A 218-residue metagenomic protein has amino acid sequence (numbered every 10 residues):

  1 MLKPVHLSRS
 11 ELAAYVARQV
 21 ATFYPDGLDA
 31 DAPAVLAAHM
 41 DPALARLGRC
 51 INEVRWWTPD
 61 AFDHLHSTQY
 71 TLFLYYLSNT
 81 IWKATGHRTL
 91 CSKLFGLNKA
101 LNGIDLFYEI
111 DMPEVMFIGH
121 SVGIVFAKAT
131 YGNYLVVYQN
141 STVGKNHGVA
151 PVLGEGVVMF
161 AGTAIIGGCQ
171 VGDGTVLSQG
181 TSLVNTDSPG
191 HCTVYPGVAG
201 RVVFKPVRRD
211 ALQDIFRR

Functional and structural regions predicted by a protein language model:
M1-N102, R209-R218: Terminal amphipathic alpha-helical/low-complexity segments used for targeting or macromolecular assembly
F62-L65, M116-A127, L135-V143, G168-Q170 (+3 more regions): Short, surface-exposed, charge-dense and proline/glycine-enriched linear segments
Q69, K83-Y134, S141-V152, T163-A164: Left-handed beta-helix
F73, F117-I118, V158: N-terminal alpha-helical segment
N146, L153-R218: Glycine-rich hexapeptide-repeat left-handed beta-helix
